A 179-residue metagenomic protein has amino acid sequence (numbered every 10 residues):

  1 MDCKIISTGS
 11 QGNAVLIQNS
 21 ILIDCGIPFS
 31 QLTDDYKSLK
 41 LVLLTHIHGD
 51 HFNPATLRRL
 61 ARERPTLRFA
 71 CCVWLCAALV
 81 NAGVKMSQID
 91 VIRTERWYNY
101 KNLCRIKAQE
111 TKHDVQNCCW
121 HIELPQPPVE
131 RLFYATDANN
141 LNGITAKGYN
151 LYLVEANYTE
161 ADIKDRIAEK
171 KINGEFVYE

Functional and structural regions predicted by a protein language model:
M1-K37, C118-D137, L151: Conserved beta-strand hairpin/beta-sheet module of binuclear metal-dependent hydrolase folds, prominently
K4, L43-T45, R105-K112, E175-E179: Glycine-rich phosphate-binding "P-loop"
S7-T8, C25-I27, I47, W74-L75 (+3 more regions): Active-site metal-binding loops of divalent metal-dependent hydrolases
I21, Y36-T45, G83-T94, L103-I106 (+1 more regions): Active-site regions of enzymes building and remodeling cell-envelope glycoconjugates
F29-L75, N150: Active-site metal-binding motif and surrounding structural segment of the metallo-beta-lactamase
L32, N142-A146: Short conserved loop adjoining the S-adenosyl-L-methionine
C71-V129: Metallo-beta-lactamase
T145-E179: Cap/insert and terminal regions of metallo-dependent hydrolase folds
